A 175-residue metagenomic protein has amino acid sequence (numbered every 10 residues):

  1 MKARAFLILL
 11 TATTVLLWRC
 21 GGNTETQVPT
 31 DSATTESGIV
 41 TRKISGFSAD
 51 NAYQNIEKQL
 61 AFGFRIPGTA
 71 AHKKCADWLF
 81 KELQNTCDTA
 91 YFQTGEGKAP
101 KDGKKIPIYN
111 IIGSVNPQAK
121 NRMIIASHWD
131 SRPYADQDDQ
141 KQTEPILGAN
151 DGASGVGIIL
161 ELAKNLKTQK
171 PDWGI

Functional and structural regions predicted by a protein language model:
M1-L7: Bacterial N-terminal signal peptides that target proteins for export
L16-R19: C-terminal motif of bacterial Sec signal peptides marking the signal peptidase cleavage site
G21-V40: Short, low-complexity, disordered segments immediately C-terminal to signal peptides in bacterial exported proteins
T34-A76, Q140: N-terminal capping segment at the start of a domain
I44-N51, P67-C75, G103-K105, V115-P117 (+1 more regions): Extracytoplasmic/periplasmic, Sec-exported soluble proteins
N51-K58, K74, W78-N85, S154-E161 (+1 more regions): Extracytoplasmic/secreted proteins, especially bacterial periplasmic and envelope-associated proteins
E57, A61-Q118: A non-catalytic alpha/beta surface segment that caps or lines the substrate-entry region of metallo-dependent hydrolase
G113, I125, D136-I175: Alpha-helical metal-binding/catalytic segments enriched in His/Glu/Asp
